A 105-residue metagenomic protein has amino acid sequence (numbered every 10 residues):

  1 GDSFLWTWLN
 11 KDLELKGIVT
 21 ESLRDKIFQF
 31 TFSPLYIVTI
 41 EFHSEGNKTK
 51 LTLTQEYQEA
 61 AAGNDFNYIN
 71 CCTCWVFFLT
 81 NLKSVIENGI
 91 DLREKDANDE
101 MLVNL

Functional and structural regions predicted by a protein language model:
G1-I18, D25, E94-D96, M101-V103: Short beta-edge strand/loop motif at the mouth of beta-sheet-based domains
D12, L23, S33-L35: Short solvent-exposed loop/turn micro-motifs enriched in small/polar/acidic residues
K16, I27-Q29, T39: Short hydrophobic/aromatic beta-strand element in the GNAT-like acyltransferase core that lines or flanks the acyl-donor
I18-E21, F42: Short, exposed beta-strand/loop patches in secreted or surface proteins that constitute
S22-L23, G46: A generic structural motif
T31-V76, K95: Beta-strand/loop substructures that line and gate deep hydrophobic ligand-binding cavities in soluble
V76-E87: Short amphipathic alpha-helical signal-transduction/dimerization elements
I86-E94: Short alpha-helical interdomain "coupling" segment at the junction between an upstream regulatory sensor module
